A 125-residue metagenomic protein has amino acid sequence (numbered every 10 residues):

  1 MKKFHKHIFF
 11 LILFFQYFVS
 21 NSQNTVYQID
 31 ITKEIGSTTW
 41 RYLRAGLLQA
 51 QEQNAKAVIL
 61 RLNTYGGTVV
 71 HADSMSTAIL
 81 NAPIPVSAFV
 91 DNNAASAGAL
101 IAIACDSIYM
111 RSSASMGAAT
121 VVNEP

Functional and structural regions predicted by a protein language model:
M1-I8: Bacterial N-terminal signal peptides that target proteins for export
I8-Y17: Bacterial N-terminal signal peptides
N21-P125: Soluble extramembrane regions of membrane proteins in the secretory/endomembrane system
